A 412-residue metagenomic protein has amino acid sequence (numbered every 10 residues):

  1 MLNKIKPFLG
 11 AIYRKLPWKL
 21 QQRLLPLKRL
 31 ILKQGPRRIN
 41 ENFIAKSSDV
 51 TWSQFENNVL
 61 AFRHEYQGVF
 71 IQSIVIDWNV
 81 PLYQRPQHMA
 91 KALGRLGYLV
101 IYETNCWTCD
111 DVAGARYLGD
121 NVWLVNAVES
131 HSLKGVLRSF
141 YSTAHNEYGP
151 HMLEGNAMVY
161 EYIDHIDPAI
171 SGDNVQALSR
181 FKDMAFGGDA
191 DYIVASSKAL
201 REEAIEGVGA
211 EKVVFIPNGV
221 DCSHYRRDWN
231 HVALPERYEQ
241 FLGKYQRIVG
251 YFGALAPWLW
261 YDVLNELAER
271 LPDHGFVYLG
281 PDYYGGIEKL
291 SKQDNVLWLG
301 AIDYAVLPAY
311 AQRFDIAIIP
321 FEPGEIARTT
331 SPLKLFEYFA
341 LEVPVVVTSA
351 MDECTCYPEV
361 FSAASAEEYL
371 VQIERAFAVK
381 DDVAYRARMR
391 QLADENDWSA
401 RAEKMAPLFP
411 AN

Functional and structural regions predicted by a protein language model:
M1-F62: Membrane-proximal basic amphipathic "stem/tether" segments
V80-Q84, A305-Y310, A317-F339, V346-P358: Nucleotide-sugar-dependent
M89, D173-S196: Membrane-proximal helix-turn-helix segments that form the acceptor-binding/catalytic region of lipid-linked
A199, I216-G219, D228: Carbohydrate-associated surface elements
Q240-L259, N265-A268, F276: Conserved donor-binding/catalytic core segment of Leloir-type glycosyltransferases
G285-A311: Nucleotide-activated donor-binding/catalytic signature segment of Leloir-type glycosyltransferases, i.e., the conserved
C354-R375: Change "using UDP/GDP/dTDP sugars" to "using nucleotide sugars
D381-P410: A charged, aromatic-enriched C-terminal amphipathic alpha-helix characteristic of glycosyltransferases across folds
